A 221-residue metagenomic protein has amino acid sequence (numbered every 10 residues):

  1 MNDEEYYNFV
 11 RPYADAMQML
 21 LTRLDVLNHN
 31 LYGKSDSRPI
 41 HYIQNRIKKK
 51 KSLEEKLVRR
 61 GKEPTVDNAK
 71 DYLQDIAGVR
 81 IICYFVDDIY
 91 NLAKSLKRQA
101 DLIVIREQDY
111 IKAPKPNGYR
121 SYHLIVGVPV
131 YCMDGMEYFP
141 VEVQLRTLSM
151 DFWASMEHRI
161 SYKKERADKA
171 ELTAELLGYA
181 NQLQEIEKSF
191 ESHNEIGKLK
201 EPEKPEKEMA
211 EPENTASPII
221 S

Functional and structural regions predicted by a protein language model:
M1-E4, K34-S35, A69-G78: A short, surface-exposed helix-loop junction/capping segment
M1-M17, L21-L31, E142-S221: An acidic, glycine-/histidine-flanked metal-binding catalytic module
Y6, V10, G78-C83: Short, charged/polar micro-motifs that form catalytic or ligand-binding hotspots
F9, Y13, M17, K50 (+2 more regions): Generic alpha-helical secondary structure
P12, I40-N45, A69-K70, I82: Glycine-rich, low-complexity intrinsically disordered segments
A16-K62: Surface-exposed, low-hydrophobicity interaction/linker segments
L57-Q74: Short, charged/polar, low-complexity loop and linker segments that flank or interrupt alpha-helical bundles
K70, C83-F190: Long beta-strand-rich cores associated with HINT superfamily self-processing modules
